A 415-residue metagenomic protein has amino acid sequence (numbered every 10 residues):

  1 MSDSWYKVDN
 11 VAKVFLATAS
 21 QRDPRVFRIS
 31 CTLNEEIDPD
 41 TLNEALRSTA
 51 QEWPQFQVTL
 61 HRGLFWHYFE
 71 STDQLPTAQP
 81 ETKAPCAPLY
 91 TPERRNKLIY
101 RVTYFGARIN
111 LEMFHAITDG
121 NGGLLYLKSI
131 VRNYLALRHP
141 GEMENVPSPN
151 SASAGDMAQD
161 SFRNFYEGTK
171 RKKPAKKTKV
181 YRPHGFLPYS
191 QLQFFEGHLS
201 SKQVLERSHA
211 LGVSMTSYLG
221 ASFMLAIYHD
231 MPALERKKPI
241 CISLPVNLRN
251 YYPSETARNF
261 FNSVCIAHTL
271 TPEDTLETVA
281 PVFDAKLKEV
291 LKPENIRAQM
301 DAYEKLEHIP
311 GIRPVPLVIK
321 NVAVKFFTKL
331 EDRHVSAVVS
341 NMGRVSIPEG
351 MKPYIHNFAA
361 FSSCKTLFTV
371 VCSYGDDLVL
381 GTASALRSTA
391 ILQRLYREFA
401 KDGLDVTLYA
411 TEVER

Functional and structural regions predicted by a protein language model:
M1-F65, D73-R101, N110, H229-R415: Acyl-thioester-dependent acyl-group transfer interface
S2-V11, F105-R108, I117-L125, S129-E206 (+1 more regions): Non-catalytic, low-complexity flexible loops and terminal extensions
N34-A50, E112-K128, E196-P232, L380-T382 (+1 more regions): Acyl activation and transfer enzymes in specialized metabolism, enriched for ANL adenylate-forming modules
R47, A107, V131, E167 (+3 more regions): Residue-level marker of positions within ordered structural domains that often coincide with functionally constrained
P54-F65, H139-S161, R207-S222, V322-A337: Short, charge-rich amphipathic segments
G63, G106, G120-G123, G141 (+14 more regions): Residue-identity detector for glycine
I130, Y134-R138, I227, L287 (+1 more regions): Short, well-ordered alpha-helical segments in soluble proteins
